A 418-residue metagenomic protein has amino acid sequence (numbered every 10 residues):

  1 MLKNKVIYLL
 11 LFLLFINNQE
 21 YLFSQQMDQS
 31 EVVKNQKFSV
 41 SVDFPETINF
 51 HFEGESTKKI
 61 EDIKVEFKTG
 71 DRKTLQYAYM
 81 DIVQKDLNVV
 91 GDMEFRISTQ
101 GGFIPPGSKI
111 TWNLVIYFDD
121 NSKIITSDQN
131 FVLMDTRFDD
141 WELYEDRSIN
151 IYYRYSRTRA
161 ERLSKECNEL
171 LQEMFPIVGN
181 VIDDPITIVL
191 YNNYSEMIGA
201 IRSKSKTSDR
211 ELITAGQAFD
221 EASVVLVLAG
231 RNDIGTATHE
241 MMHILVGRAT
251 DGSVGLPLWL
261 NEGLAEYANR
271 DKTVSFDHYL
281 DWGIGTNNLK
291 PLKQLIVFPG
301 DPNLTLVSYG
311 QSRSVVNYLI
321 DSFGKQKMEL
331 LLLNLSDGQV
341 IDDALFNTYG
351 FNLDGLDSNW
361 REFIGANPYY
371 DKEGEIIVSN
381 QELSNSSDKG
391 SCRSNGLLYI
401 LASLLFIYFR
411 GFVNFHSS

Functional and structural regions predicted by a protein language model:
K3-L9, G396-I400: Sec-dependent signal peptide recognition, specifically the positively charged N-region followed immediately by
Y8-N17, L404-L405: Bacterial N-terminal signal peptides
F15-M27, S387-N395, F412: Bacterial Sec-dependent signal peptides at the C-terminal "C-region" and cleavage site
F23-D140: Glycan-association/targeting regions that enable binding to alpha-glucans and other polysaccharides
W141-P257, V274, F298, S308 (+1 more regions): Juxtacatalytic substrate-recognition/specificity segment
E211-V225, R231-T236, D251-N385: Acidic/His/Gly-enriched intrinsically disordered linker/tail segments that often contain short helix/coil "MoRF-like"
E375-F409: C-terminal cell-surface addressing/anchoring modules of secreted/extracellular proteins
N414-S418: Cytoplasmic C-terminal tails of single-pass
